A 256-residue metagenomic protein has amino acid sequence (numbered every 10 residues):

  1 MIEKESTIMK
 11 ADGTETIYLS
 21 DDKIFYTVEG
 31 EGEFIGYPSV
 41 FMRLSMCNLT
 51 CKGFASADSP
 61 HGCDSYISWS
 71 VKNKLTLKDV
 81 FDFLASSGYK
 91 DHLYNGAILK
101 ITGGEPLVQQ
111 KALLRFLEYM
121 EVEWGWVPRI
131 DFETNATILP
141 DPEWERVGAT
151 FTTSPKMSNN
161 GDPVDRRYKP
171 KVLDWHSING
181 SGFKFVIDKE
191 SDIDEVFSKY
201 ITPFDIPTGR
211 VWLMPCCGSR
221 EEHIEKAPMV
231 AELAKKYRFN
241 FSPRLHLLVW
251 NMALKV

Functional and structural regions predicted by a protein language model:
I2-E15, D21-K23, P38, G53-A149: Conserved Radical SAM active-site core
E15-I17, P38-V40, G209, Y237: A generic secondary-structure signal marking the coil-to-beta-strand transition
L19-F25, E29-S39, S45-M46: S-adenosyl-L-methionine
D22-I24, R43, T102, V186 (+1 more regions): Short hydrophobic segments within beta-strands
G32-I35, K52-A55, L254: Short, glycine/acidic-enriched capping/hinge loops at junctions between secondary-structure elements
F41, I98-K100, G182-K184: Short aromatic/hydrophobic contact patches that present stacked aromatics for nucleic-acid/ligand binding
L107-V256: Conserved AdoMet/S-adenosylmethionine-binding subsite of the radical SAM
